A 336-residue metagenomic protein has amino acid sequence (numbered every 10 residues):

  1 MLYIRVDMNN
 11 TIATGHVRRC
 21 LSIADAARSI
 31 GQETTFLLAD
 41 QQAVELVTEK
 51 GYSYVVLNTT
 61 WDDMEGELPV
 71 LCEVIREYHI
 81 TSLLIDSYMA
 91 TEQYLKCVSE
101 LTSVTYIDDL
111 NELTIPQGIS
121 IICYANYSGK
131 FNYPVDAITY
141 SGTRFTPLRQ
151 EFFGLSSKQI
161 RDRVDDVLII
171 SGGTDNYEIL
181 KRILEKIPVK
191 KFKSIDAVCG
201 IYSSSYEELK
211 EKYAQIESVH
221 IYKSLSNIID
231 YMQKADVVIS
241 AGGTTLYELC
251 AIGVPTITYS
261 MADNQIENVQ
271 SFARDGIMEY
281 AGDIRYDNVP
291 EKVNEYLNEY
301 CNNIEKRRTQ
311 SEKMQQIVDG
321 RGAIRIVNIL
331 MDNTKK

Functional and structural regions predicted by a protein language model:
R5-T14, R19-Q32, A39-V135: Active-site and donor-binding regions of nucleotide-sugar-utilizing enzymes
P116-Y177: A nucleotide-sugar donor-handling region in carbohydrate enzymes
R163-K234: Donor-nucleotide binding loops and adjacent catalytic segments primarily of GT-B fold Leloir glycosyltransferases
Q233-T244: Acidic donor-binding loop of glycosyltransferase active sites
L246-P290: Catalytic binding pocket for nucleotide-activated donors in carbohydrate/polymer assembly enzymes
Y280, N288-E305: C-terminal "capping" alpha-helix adjacent to the active site of nucleotide-linked donor transferases in cell-envelope
E299, K306-G320: A short, well-ordered alpha-helix in the C-terminal region of glycosyltransferases
D319-K336: C-terminal alpha-helical cap of glycosyltransferases
